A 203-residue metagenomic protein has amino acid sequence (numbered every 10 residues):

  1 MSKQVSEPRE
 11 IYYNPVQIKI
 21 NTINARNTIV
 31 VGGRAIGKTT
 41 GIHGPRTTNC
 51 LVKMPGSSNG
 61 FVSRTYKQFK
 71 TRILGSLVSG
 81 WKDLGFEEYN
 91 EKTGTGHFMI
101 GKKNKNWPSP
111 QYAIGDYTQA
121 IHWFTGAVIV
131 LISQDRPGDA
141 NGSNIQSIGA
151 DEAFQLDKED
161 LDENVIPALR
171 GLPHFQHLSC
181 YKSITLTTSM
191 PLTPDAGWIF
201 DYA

Functional and structural regions predicted by a protein language model:
M1-A203: Phosphate/NTP-binding elements of NTP-utilizing enzymes
